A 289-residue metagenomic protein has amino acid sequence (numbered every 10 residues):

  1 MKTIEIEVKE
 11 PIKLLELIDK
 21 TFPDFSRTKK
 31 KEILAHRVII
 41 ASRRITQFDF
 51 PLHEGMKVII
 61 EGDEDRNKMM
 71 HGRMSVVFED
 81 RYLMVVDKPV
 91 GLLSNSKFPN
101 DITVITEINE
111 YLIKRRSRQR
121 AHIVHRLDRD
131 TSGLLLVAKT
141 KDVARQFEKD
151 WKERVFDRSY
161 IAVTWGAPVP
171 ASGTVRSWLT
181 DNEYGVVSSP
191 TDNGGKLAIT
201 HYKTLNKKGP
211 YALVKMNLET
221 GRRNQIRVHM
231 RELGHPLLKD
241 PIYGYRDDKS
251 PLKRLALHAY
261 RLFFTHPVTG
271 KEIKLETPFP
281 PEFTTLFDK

Functional and structural regions predicted by a protein language model:
M1-K289: RNA pseudouridine synthases
